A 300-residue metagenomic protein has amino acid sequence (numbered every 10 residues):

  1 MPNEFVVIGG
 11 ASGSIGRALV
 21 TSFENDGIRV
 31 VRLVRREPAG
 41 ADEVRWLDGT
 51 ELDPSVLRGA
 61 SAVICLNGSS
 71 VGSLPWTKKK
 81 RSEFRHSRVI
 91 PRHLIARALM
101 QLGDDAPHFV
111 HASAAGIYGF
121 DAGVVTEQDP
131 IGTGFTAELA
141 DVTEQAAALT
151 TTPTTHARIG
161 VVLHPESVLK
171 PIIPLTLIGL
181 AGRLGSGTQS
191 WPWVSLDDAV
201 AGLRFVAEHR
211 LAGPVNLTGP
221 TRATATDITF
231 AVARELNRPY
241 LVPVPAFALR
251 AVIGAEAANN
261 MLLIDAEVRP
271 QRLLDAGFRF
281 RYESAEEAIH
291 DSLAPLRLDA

Functional and structural regions predicted by a protein language model:
F5-N25: N-terminal Rossmann NAD(P)H-binding glycine-rich loop of SDR-like oxidoreductase domains
P38-A39, E43-P91: NAD(P)H-binding glycine-rich loop region in Rossmannoid oxidoreductase-like domains and their noncatalytic homologs
R92-G134: Conserved Rossmann-fold NAD(P)-dependent oxidoreductase catalytic core, especially the SDR/UDP-sugar
S113-A114, Q145-P165: Conserved beta-loop-beta element that borders a ligand/cofactor-binding pocket
D141, T152, L163-P171, F205-V215 (+1 more regions): Glycine/proline-rich active-site loop of Rossmann-fold NAD(P)-dependent oxidoreductases
I173-A181, Q189-A223: Alpha-helical substrate-binding/gating segment
G202, E208-E256, H290-A300: Mid/C-terminal beta-alpha module of Rossmann-like enzyme folds, strongest in SDR-family dehydrogenases/epimerases
E208, N260-A300: C-terminal amphipathic/interface module of NAD(P)-dependent oxidoreductases and related NAD-binding regulators
